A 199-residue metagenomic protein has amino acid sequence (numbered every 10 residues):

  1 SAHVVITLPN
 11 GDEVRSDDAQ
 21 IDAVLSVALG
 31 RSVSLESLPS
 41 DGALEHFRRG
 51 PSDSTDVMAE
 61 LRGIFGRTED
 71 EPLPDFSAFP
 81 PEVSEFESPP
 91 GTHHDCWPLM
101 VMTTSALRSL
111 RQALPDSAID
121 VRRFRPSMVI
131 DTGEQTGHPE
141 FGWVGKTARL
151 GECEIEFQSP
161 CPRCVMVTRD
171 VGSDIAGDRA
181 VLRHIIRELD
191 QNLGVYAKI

Functional and structural regions predicted by a protein language model:
S1-I199: Metal-cofactor-dependent catalytic cores
